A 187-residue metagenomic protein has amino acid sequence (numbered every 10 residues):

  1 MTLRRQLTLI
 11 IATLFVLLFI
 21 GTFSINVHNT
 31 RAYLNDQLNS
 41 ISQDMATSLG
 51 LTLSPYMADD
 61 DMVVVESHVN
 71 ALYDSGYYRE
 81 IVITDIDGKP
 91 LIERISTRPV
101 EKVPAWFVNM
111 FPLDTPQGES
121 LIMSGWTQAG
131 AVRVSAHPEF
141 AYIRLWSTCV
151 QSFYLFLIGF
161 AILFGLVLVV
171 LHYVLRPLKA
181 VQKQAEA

Functional and structural regions predicted by a protein language model:
M1-T13, S147, A180: Positive-inside N-terminal membrane-insertion signal
Q6, I10, L17-S40, D44: N-terminal membrane-insertion alpha helix
I10, F23-R31, G159-R176: Cytosolic-side ends of inner-membrane transmembrane helices, especially those that anchor bacterial signal-transduction
A12-V16, F153, L157, A161: Residue-level signature of the transmembrane alpha-helical core of multi-pass small-molecule transporters
A32, L51, P55, D59-L155: Extracytoplasmic
Q43, T47, K179-Q182: Alpha-helical DHp
S48, A71, Q184-A187: The DHp (HisKA) dimerization/phosphotransfer helix of two-component histidine kinases, specifically the helical stretch
Y173-A187: Membrane-proximal alpha-helical signal-transduction linkers
